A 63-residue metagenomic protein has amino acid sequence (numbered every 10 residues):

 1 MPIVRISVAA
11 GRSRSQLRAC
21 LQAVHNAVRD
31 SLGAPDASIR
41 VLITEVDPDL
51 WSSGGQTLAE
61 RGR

Functional and structural regions predicted by a protein language model:
M1-R63: A domain-level signal for the structural core that forms small-molecule/cofactor-binding pockets and catalytic centers
